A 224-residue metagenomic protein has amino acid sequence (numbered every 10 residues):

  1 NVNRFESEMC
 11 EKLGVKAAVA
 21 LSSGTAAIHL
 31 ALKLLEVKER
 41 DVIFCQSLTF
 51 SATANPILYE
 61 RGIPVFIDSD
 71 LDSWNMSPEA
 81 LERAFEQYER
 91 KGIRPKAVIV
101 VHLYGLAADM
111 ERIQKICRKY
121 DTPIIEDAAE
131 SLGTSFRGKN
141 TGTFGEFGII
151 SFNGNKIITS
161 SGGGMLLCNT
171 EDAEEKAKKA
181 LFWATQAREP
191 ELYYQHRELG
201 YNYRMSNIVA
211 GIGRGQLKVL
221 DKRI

Functional and structural regions predicted by a protein language model:
V2-V42, P56-L58, F66-D68, R90-K91 (+1 more regions): Phosphate-binding glycine-rich loop
N3-S7, E11-G14, E79-Q87, E111-D121 (+3 more regions): Replace "anionic and nucleotidyl ligands
L48, S69: Short beta->alpha hinge that forms the Motif I/post-I loop of the SAM-binding pocket
T49-A54: Conserved coil-to-alpha-helix start sites within the AMP-binding
R61: Structured binding elements
D72-S160, M165-D172: Active-site phosphate-binding strand-loop segment of PLP-dependent enzymes
S131-R137, F144-I224: Active-site region of PLP-dependent enzymes
